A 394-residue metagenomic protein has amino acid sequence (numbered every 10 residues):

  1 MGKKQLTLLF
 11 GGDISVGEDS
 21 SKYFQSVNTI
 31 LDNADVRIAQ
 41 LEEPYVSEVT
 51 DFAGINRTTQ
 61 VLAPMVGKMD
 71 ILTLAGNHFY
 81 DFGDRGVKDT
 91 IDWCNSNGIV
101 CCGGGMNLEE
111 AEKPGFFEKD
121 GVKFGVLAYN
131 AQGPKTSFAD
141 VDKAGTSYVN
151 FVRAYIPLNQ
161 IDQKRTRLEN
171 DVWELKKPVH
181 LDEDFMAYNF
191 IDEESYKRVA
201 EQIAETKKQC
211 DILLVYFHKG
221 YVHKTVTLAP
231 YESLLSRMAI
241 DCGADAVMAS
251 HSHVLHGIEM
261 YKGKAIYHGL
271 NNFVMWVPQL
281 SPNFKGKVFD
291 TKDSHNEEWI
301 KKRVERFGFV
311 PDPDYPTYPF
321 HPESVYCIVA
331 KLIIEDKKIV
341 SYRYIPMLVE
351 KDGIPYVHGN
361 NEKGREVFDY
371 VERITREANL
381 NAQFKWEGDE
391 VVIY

Functional and structural regions predicted by a protein language model:
M1-Y394: Acidic, metal/ion-coordinating pockets
